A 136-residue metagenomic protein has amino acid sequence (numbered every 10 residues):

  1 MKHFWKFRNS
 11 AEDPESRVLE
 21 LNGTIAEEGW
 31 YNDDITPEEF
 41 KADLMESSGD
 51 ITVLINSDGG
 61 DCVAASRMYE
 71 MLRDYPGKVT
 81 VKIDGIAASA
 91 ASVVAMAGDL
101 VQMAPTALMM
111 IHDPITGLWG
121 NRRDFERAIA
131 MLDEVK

Functional and structural regions predicted by a protein language model:
M1-K136: Terminal-region recognition feature
